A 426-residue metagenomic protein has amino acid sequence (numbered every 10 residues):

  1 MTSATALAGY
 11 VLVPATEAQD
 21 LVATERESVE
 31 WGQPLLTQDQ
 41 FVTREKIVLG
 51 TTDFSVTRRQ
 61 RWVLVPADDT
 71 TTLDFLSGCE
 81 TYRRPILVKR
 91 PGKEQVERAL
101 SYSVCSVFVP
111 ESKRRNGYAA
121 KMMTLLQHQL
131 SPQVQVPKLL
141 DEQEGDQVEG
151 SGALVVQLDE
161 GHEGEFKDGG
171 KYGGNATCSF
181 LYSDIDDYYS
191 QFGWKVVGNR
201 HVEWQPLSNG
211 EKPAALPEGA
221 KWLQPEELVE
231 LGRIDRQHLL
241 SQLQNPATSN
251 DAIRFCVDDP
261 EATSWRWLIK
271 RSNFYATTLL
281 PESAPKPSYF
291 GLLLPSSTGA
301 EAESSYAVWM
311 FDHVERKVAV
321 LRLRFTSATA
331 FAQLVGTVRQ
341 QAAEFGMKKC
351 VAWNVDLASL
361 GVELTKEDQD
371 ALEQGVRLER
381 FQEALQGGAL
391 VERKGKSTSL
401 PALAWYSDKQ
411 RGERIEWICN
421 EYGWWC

Functional and structural regions predicted by a protein language model:
R26-E94, L243-T298: Active-site rim helix/loop that mediates acceptor-substrate recognition in acyltransferases
L64, T81, V109, W309-F311: GNAT/GCN5-related N-acetyltransferase fold signature
L87-S103, F311-V320: A conserved beta-turn-beta hairpin within the catalytic core of GNAT-like acetyltransferases that forms part
S106-V109, R114-D141, A328-A343: Conserved acetyl-CoA-binding loop-helix of GNAT-fold acetyltransferases
A120-R254: Contiguous mid-protein beta-loop-alpha structural module that forms a pocket-lining wall or clamp of enzyme active
S131-G174, P285-A302, D370-K394: Intrinsically disordered, low-complexity domain-flanking/linker segments in eukaryotic proteins, enriched
H162-E165, Y172, Y182, D186-P217 (+1 more regions): Active-site/acyl-donor-binding loops of N-acyltransferases
K195-L321: Amide-forming acyltransferase catalytic core, primarily the GNAT-like/NAT-type and related acyltransferase folds
